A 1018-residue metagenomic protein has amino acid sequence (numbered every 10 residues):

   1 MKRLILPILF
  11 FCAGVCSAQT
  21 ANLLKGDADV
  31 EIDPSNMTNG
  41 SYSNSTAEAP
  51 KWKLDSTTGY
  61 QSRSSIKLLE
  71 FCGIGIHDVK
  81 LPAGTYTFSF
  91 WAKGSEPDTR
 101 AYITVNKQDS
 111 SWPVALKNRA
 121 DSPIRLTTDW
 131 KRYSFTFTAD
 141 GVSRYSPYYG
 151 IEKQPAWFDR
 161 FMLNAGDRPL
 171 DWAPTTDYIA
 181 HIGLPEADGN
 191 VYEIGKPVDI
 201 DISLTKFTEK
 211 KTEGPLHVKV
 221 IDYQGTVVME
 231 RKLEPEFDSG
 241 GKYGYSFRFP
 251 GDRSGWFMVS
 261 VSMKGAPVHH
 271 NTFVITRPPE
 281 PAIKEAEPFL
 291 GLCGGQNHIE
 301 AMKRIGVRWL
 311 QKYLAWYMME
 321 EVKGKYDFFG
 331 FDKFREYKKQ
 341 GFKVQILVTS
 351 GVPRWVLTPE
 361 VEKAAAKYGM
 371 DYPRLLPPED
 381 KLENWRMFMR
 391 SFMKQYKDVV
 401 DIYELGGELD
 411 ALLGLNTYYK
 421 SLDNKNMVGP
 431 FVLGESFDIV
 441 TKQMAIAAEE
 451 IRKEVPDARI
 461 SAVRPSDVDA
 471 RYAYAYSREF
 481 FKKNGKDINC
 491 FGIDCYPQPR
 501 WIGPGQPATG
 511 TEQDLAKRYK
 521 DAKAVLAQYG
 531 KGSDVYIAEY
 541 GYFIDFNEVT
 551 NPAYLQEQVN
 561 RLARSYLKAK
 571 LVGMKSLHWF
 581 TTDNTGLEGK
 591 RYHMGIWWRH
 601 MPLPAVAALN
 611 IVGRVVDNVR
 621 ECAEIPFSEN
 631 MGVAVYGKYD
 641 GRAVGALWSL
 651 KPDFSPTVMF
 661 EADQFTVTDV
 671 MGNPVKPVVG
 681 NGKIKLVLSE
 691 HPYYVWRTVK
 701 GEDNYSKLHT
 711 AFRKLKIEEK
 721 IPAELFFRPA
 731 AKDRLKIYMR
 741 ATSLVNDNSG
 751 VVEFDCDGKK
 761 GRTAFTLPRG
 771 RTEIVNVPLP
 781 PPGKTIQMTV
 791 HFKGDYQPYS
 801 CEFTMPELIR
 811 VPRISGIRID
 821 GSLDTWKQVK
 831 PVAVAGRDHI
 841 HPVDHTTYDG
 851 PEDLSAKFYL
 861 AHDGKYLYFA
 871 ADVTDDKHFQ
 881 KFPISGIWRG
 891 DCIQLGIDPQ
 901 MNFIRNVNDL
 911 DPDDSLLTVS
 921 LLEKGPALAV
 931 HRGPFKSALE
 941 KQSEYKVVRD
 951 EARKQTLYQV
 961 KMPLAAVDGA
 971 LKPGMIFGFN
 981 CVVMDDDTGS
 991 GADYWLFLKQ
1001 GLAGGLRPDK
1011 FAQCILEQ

Functional and structural regions predicted by a protein language model:
Q19-D252, S260-H269, P279-C293, R308 (+5 more regions): Extracellular and organelle-lumenal recognition/adhesion modules and their flexible linkers in secreted
S203, T212, F627-F665, V670 (+3 more regions): Carbohydrate-binding surface patches
I299-R304, K312-P373, P377-Y396, N426-V463 (+1 more regions): Aromatic-lined substrate-binding rim segments of carbohydrate-active enzymes
F388-G434, S461-D467, N489-P499, Y536-Y540 (+1 more regions): Active-site groove signature of glycoside hydrolases
S436-R561, V572: Noncatalytic carbohydrate-binding groove/subsite architecture in carbohydrate-active enzymes
Y540-N610, R614, A623-M631, D640: Aromatic/acidic polysaccharide-binding cleft in carbohydrate-active enzymes
V679-E718: C-terminal beta-strand-rich structural cap/linker in extracellular carbohydrate-active enzymes
V775-Q1018: Structural preference for beta-rich elements and adjacent junctions enriched in aromatics
